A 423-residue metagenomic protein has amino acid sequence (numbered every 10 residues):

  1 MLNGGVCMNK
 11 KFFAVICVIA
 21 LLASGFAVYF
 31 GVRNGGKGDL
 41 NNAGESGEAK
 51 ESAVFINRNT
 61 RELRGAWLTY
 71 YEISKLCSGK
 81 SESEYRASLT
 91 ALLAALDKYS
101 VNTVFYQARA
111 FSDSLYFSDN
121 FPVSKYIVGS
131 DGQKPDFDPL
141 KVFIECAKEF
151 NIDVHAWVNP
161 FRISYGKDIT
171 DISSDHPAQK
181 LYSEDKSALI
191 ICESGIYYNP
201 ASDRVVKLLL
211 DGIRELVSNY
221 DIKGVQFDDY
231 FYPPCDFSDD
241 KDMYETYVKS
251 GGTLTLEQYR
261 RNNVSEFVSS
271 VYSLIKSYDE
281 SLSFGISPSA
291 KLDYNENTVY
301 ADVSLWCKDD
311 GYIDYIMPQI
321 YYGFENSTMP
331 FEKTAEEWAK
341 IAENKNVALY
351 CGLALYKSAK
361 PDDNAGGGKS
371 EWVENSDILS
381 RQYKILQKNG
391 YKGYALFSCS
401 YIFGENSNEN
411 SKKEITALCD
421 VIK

Functional and structural regions predicted by a protein language model:
N57-Y85, A156, F161-E215, K369: Active-site-adjacent "subsite" loops/lids of carbohydrate-active enzymes
Y71-S83, F121-D136, C192-K207, T253-N263 (+2 more regions): The substrate-binding groove and active-site-proximal loops of carbohydrate-active enzymes, especially glycoside
K80-Y99, K125-F150, L208, N262-F267: Aromatic- and glycine-enriched glycan-recognition loops and surfaces that form the carbohydrate-binding subsites
Y85, A95, A178-D309, Y321-Y322: Polysaccharide-binding and catalytic clefts of secreted carbohydrate-active enzymes
A87-D113, Y220-K223, I313, N389 (+1 more regions): Catalytic domains of carbohydrate-active enzymes, especially glycoside hydrolases
Y99-P135: Aromatic-lined carbohydrate-binding/catalytic grooves of carbohydrate-active enzymes
S269, A290, Y294-C307, T328-A342 (+1 more regions): Alpha-helical scaffolding within the catalytic cores of extracellular/periplasmic polymer-degrading hydrolases
Y312-T328, K345-K423: Substrate-binding cleft of secreted/luminal carbohydrate-active enzymes
